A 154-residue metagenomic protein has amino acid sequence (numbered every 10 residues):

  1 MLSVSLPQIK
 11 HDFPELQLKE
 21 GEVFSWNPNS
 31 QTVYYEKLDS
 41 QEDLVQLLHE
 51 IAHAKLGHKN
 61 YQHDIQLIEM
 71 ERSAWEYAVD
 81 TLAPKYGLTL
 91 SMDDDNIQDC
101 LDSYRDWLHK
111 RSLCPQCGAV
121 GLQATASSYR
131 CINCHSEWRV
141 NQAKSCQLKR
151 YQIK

Functional and structural regions predicted by a protein language model:
M1-D43, A54, H58: Active-site scaffold of zinc-dependent metalloenzymes
Q8-D12, T81, N96, C100: Residues that form generic nucleotide/phosphate-binding pockets
Y35-L38, I65, G121-L122: Short N-terminal micro-motifs specific to bacterial/archaeal maturation and metal-cluster initiation sites
H49, H53: Histidine-centered divalent metal-coordination motifs
G57-I65: Substrate-binding clefts and substrate-entry loops adjacent to catalytic sites of polymer-processing enzymes acting on
Q66-D95: Post-HExxH zinc-binding segment in Zn-dependent metallohydrolases
K85-D94, Q98-K154: Pan-zinc metallopeptidase signature
